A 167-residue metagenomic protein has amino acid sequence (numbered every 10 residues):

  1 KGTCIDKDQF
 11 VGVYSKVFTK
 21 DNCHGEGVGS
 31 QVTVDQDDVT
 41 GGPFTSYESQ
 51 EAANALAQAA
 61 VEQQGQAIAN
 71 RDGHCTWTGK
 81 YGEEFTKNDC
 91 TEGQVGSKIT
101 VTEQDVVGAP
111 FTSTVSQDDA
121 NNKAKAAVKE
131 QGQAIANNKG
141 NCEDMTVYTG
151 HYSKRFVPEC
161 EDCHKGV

Functional and structural regions predicted by a protein language model:
K1-V167: Mature extracytoplasmic or otherwise solvent-exposed domains
